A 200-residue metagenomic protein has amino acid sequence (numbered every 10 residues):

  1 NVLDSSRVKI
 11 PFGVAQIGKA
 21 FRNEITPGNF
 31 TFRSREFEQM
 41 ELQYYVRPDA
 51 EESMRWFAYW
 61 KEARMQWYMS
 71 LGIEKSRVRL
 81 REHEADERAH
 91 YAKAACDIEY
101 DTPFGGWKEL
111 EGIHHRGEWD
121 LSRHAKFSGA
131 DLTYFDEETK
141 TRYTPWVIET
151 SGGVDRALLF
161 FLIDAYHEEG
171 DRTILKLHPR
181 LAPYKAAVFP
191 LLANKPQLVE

Functional and structural regions predicted by a protein language model:
N1-E200: NTP/phosphate- and nucleic-acid-binding module
